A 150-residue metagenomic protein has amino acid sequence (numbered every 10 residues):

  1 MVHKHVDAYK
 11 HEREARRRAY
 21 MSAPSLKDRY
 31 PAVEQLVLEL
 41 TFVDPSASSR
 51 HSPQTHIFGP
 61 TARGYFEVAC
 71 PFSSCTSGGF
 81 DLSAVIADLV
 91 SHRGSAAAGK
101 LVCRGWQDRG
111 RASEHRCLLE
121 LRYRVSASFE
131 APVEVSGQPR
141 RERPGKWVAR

Functional and structural regions predicted by a protein language model:
M1-A62, R116-R150: Short, intrinsically disordered terminal segments enriched in charged and Pro/Gly residues
L36-G59, G64-L119: Short recognition patches in nucleic-acid-associated and regulatory proteins
